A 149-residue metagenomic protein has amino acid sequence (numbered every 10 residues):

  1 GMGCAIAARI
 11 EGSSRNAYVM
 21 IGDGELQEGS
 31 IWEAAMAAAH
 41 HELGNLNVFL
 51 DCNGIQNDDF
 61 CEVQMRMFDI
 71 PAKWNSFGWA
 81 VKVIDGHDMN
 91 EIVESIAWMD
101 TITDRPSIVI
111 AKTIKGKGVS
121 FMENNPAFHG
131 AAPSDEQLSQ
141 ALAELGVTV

Functional and structural regions predicted by a protein language model:
G1-V149: Glycine-rich ThDP/TPP pyrophosphate-binding loop and its adjacent helix/strand module within ThDP-dependent enzymes
